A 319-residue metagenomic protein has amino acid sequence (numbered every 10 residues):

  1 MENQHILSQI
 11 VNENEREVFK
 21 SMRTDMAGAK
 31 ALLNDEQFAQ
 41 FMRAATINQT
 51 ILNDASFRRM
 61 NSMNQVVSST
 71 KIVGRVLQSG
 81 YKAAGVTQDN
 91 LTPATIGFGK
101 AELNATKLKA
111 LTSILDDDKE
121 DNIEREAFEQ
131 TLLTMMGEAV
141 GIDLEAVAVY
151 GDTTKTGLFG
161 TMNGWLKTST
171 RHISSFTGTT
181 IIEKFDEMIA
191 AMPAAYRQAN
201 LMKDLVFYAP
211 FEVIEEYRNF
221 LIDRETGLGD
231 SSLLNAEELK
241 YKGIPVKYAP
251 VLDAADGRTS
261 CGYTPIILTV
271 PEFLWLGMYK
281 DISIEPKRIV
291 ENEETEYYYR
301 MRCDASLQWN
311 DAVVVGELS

Functional and structural regions predicted by a protein language model:
E2-Q49, N64, I123, G164-E183 (+2 more regions): Sequence/fold signature of self-assembling virion shell proteins
G28-L111: Assembly/oligomerization interface modules of large self-assembling protein complexes
N34, L108, T112-D118, F207-V213 (+2 more regions): Helix N-cap / beta->alpha transition motif
E102, K109, I114-A194, V315-S319: Alpha-helical scaffold segments that mediate packing/assembly in large oligomeric complexes
Y150-T154, L205-V206, R218-G229: Short acidic alpha-helical/loop segments enriched in Asp/Glu that coordinate divalent cations
I189-L221: Ordered core of a single globular domain
